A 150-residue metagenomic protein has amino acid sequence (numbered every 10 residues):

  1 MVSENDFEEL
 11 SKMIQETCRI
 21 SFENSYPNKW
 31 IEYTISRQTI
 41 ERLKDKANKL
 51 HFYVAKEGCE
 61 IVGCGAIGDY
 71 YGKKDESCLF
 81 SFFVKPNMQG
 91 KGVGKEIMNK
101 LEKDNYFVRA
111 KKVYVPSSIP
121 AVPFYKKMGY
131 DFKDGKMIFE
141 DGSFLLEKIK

Functional and structural regions predicted by a protein language model:
M1-K12: A short beta-loop-alpha structural element at the N-terminal edge of CoA-dependent acyl/N-acetyltransferase catalytic
Q15-E41: Conserved GNAT-fold acetyl-CoA-binding loop/helix
Q38-V54, C78: A short helix-loop-beta-strand connector motif used in the catalytic cores of GNAT acetyltransferases and, in some
V54, E60-D69, C78, F83: Conserved beta-strand in the GNAT
D69-F80, Q89, V108, F139-G142: A conserved beta-turn-beta hairpin within the catalytic core of GNAT-like acetyltransferases that forms part
V84, G90-K103, K127: Conserved acetyl-CoA-binding loop-helix of GNAT-fold acetyltransferases
M98, N105-S118: Conserved GNAT acetyl-CoA-binding A-motif
Y114-P116, K126, D131-E147: Conserved catalytic-core motifs of GNAT/GCN5-like acyltransferases
